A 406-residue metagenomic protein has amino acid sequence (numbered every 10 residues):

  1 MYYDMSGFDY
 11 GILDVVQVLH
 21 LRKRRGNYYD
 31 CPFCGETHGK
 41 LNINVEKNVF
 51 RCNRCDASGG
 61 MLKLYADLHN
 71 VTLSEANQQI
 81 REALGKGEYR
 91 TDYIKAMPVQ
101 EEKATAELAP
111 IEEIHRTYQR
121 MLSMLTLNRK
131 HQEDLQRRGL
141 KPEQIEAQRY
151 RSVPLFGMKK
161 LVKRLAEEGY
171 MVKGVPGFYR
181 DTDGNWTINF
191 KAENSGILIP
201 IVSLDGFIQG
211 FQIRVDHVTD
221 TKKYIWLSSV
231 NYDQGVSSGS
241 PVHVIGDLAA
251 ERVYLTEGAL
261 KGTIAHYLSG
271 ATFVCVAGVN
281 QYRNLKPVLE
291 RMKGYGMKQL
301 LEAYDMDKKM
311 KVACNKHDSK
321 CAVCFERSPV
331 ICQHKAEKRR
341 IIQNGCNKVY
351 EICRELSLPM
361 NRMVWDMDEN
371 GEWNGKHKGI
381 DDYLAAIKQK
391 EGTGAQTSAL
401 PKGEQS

Functional and structural regions predicted by a protein language model:
M1-F8, R51-D56, A250-V253, K261-S406: TOPRIM fold recognition
M1-P98, L155-G157, L400, Q405-S406: N-terminal structured subdomain of primase-like DNA metabolism proteins
V18-L19, T182-N189, V364, K378: Short, P/G- and charge-enriched loop/turn segments at secondary-structure junctions
R22, R138-S152, S269-Q281, M363: Short, well-structured beta-strand/strand-turn elements
C31, C52, Y65, L135 (+6 more regions): Terminal peptide-recognition signature
S74-K130: Conserved active-site segments centered on acidic
L125-E168: Tandem CBS (Cystathionine beta-synthase) repeat/Bateman regulatory domains
M158-M297, V312-C314: Phosphate-handling DNA/RNA-contact segment within nucleic-acid enzymes
